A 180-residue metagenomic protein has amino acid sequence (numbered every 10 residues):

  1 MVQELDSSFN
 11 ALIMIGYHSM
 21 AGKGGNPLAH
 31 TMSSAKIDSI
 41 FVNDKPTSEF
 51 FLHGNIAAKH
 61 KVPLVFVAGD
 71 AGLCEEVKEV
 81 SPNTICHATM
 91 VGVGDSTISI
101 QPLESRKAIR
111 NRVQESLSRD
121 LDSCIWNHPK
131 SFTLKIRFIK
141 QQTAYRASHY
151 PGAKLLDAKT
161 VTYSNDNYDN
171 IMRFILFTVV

Functional and structural regions predicted by a protein language model:
M1-K23: A generic, well-ordered mixed alpha/beta core segment in the N-terminal half of proteins
Q3-S7, I56-K59, K78, W126-P129: Solvent-exposed alpha-helices and their adjacent loops that cap or buttress functional pockets in soluble metabolic
D6-A11, H60-P63, P82-N83, S131: Short coil/turn connectors at secondary-structure junctions
L12-G16, V67-A68, R137: Short beta-strand segments
N26-T31: Active-site loop-to-helix "anion-binding N-cap" substructures in soluble metabolic enzymes
A35-H60, A68-L73: Active-site glycine-rich loop that binds ribose-phosphate moieties when present
I56-L64, A68-R112: Active-site rim beta-loop-alpha module in soluble metabolic enzymes
S105, R110-V180: C-terminal accessory domains and tails appended to enzymatic cores
